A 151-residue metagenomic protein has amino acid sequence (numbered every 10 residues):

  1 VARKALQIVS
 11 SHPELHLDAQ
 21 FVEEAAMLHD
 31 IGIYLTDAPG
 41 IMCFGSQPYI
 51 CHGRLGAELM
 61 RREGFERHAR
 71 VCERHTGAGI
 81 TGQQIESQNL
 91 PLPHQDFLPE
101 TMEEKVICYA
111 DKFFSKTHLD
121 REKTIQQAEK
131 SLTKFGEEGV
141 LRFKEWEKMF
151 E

Functional and structural regions predicted by a protein language model:
V1-E14, D111: Long, hydrophobic/aromatic N-terminal blocks
E14-Q127: Divalent metal-dependent catalytic cores for phosphoryl transfer on phosphate-bearing substrates
L132-E151: Charged phosphate-binding loop/patch that engages nucleotide di/tri-phosphates or the phosphate backbone of nucleic
